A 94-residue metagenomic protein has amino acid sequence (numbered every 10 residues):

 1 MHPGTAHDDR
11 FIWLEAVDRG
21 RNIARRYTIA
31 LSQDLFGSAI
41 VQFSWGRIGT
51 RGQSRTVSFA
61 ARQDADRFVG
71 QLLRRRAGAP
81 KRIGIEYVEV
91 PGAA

Functional and structural regions predicted by a protein language model:
M1-F11, R82-A94: Intrinsically disordered, low-complexity and often Lys/Arg-enriched segments
M1-I40: Short N-terminal "domain-start" leader segments that mark the transition from disordered tails or signal peptides into
H2, D18, L35, S44-R47 (+2 more regions): Intrinsically disordered, low-complexity segments enriched in small/polar residues
F11-L14, I40-F43, V57-F59, F68-L72 (+1 more regions): Short, surface-exposed, polar/charged, turn-prone segments marking secondary-structure boundaries
T28-R55, G70: Short aromatic-glycine-(Arg/Gly/Cys) micro-motifs in beta-strand/loop hairpins
R51, A60-A77: A short, charged, amphipathic alpha-helix used as a generic interaction element across diverse proteins
Q53, A77, K81-G84: Short linear functional motifs in flexible/disordered or boundary regions
